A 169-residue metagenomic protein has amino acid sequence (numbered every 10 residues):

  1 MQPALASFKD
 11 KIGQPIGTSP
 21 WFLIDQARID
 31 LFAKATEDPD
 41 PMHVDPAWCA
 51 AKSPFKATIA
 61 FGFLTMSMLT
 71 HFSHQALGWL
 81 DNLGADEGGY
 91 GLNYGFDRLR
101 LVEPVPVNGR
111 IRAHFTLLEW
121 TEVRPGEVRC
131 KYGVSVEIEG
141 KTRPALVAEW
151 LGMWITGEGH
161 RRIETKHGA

Functional and structural regions predicted by a protein language model:
M1-K11, L101-A169: HotDog/MaoC-like acyl-thioester-processing domains
M1-L92, G159-A169: Hot-dog-fold acyl-thioester-processing enzymes
Y94-R98: A beta-strand/beta-hairpin structural motif
